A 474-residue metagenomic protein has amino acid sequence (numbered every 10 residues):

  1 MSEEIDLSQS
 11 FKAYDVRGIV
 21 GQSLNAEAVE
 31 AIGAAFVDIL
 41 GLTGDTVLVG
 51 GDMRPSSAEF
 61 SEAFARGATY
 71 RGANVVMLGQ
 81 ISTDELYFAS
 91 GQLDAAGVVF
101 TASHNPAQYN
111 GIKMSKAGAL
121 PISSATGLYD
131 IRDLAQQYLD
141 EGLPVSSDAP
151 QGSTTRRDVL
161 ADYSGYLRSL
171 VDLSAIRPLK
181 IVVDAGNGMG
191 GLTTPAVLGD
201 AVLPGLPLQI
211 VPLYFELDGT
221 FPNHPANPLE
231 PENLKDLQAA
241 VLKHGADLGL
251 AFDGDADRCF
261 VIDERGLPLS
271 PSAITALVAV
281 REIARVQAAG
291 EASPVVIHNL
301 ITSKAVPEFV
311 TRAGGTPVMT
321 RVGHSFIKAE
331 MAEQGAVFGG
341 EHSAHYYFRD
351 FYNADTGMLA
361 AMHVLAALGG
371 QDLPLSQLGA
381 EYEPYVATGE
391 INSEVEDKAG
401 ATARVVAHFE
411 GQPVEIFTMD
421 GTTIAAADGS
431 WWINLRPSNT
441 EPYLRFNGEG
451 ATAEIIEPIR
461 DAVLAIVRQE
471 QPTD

Functional and structural regions predicted by a protein language model:
M1-R66, Y70-R71, S153-L179: An N-terminal, well-structured beta->alpha segment
T43-N110, A196-I262: N-terminal small/polar loop signature for handling phosphorylated ligands or for N-terminal nucleophile
G44-D52, K180-V183, P294-L300, V337: Short glycine-rich phosphate-binding loop at a beta-alpha junction
L78, Y129-G165, E264-H342, Y346-Y347: Proline/glycine-rich low-complexity loops and linkers
A95-Y109, M114, A240-D263, L267-P268 (+1 more regions): Glycine-rich phosphate-binding loop
N110-L242: Gly/Ser/Thr-enriched, mixed-charge loops and adjacent short helices that form phosphate/oxyanion-binding elements
V202-P207, P212-Y214, L267-V286, G357-A366: Gly/Ser/Thr-rich active-site loops/lids in small-molecule metabolic enzymes that frequently grip phosphoryl groups
L248, A288-D474: Phosphate-binding and adjacent anionic-ligand microenvironments
